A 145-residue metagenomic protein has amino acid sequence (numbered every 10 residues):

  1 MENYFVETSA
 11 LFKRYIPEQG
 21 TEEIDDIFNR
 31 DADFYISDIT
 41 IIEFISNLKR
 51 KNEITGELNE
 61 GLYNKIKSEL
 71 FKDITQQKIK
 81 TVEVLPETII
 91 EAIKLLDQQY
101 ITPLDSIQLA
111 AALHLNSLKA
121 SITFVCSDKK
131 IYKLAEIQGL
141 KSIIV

Functional and structural regions predicted by a protein language model:
M1-E43, K51-N64: Short, well-structured N-terminal submotif of metal-dependent ribonuclease cores
M1-N3, S37, H114-V145: Acidic, PIN/NYN-like endoribonuclease modules and their adjacent C-terminal/linker elements
K13, E22, I45-S46, I90 (+1 more regions): Alpha-helical elements of the RecA-like P-loop NTPase motor core of helicases
S46-E53, L113-S117: Short glycine/serine- and small hydrophobic-enriched flexible loop segments
R50-E83: Helix-adjacent hinge/juxtasegments
K78-K130: Active-site neighborhoods of divalent-metal-dependent phosphate/nucleic-acid chemistry enzymes
